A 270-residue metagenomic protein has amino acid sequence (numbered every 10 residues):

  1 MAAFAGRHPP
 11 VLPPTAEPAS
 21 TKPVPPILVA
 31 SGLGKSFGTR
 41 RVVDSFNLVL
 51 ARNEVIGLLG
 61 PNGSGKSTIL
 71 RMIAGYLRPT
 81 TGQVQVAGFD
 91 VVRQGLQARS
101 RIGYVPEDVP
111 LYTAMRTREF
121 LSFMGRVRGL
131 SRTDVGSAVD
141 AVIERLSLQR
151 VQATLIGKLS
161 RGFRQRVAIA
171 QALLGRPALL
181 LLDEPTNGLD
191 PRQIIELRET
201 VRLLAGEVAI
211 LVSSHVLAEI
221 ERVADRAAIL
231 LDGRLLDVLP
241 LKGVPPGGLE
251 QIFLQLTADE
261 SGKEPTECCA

Functional and structural regions predicted by a protein language model:
L28, V43-S45, R99: Conserved structural motif at the start of ABC-family nucleotide-binding domains
A74: Helix-to-loop junction immediately C-terminal to a conserved catalytic motif
G82-R93, A98, D237-L239: Conserved ABC transporter NBD signature motif
S122, R126, T133-V151: Conserved ABC ATPase "signature" region
L180-E184: Catalytic Walker B motif of ABC-type/P-loop ATPase nucleotide-binding domains
I194-G206: Helical segment within the ABC ATPase nucleotide-binding domain
